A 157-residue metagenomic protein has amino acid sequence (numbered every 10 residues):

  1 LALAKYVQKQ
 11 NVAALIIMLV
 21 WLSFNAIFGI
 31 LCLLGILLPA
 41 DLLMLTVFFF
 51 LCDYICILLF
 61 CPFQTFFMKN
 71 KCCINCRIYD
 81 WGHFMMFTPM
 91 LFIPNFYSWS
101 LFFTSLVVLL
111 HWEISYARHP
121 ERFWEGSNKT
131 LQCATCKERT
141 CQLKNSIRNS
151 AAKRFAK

Functional and structural regions predicted by a protein language model:
L1-N11, C72-Y79: Short membrane-interface loop/juxtamembrane segments of multi-pass integral membrane proteins
N11-L22, C76-H83: Select subsegments of transmembrane alpha-helices in polytopic membrane proteins, especially boundary-proximal
L33-D53: Alpha-helical transmembrane segments
F48-I57, S105-A117: Alpha-helical transmembrane segments and their membrane-interface exit regions
L59-F66, E113-K129: Juxtamembrane/interface segments at transmembrane-helix termini
L59-F84: Membrane-helix boundary/juxtamembrane motif in polytopic membrane proteins
W81-S98: Hydrophobic alpha-helical transmembrane segments in multi-pass integral membrane proteins
R118-K157: Short, highly charged, low-complexity non-transmembrane loops/tails of multi-pass membrane proteins
